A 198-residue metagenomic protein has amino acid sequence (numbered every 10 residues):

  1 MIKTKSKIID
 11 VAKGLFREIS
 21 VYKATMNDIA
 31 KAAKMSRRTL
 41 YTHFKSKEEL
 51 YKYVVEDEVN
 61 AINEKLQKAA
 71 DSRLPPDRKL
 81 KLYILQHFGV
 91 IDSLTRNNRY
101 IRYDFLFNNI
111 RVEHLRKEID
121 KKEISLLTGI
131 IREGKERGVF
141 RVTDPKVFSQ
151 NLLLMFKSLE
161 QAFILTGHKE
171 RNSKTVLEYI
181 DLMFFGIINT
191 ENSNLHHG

Functional and structural regions predicted by a protein language model:
K7, V11, L15, I19-E49 (+1 more regions): Helix-turn-helix
E18-Y22, R73, L94, R137: Short coil/turn segments at alpha/beta junctions that flank glycine-rich nucleotide-binding fingerprints
Y53, Q67-S93, S149-L152: Hydrophobic alpha-helical connector segments
E56-N63: Short, basic, alpha-helical segments at the C-terminal edge of helix-turn-helix-like DNA-binding modules
A69, N98-F105, F163-T166: Secondary-structure edge/capping motif, primarily at the C-terminal ends of alpha-helices and the immediately following
L82, G89, S125-R137, L154-M155 (+2 more regions): C-terminal peripheral helix-coil segments that are non-catalytic and often amphipathic
F88-T128, E136: Short secondary-structure transition hinges
